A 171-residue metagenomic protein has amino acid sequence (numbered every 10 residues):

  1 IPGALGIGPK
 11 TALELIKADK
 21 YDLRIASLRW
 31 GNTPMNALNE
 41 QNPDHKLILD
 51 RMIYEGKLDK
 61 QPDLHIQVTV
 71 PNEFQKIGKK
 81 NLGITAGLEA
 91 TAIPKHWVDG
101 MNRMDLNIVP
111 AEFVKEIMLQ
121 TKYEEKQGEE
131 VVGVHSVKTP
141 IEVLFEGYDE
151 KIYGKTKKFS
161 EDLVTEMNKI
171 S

Functional and structural regions predicted by a protein language model:
I1-N32: N-terminal subdomain of nucleotide-sugar transferases
P2, I16, D162-S171: Short, intrinsically disordered, charge-balanced linker/junction segments flanking boundaries in proteins
L5-P9, M35-N39, P94-K95, I117-T121 (+1 more regions): A short acidic (Asp/Glu
Y21-L23, N81, I141: Hydrophobic anchor at the start of a short beta-strand that flanks the dinucleotide cofactor-binding loop
I25-S27, I66-T69, F145: Short beta-strand segments
A26-Q41, V132-V137: Helix-enriched interaction subdomains in cytosolic or periplasmic regions, typified by TIR/SEFIR signaling/NADase cores
N32-I117: Extended catalytic core of nucleotide-activated donor transferases of GT-like folds
D105-M167: Donor nucleotide-sugar binding/catalytic pocket of nucleotide-sugar-dependent glycosyltransferases
